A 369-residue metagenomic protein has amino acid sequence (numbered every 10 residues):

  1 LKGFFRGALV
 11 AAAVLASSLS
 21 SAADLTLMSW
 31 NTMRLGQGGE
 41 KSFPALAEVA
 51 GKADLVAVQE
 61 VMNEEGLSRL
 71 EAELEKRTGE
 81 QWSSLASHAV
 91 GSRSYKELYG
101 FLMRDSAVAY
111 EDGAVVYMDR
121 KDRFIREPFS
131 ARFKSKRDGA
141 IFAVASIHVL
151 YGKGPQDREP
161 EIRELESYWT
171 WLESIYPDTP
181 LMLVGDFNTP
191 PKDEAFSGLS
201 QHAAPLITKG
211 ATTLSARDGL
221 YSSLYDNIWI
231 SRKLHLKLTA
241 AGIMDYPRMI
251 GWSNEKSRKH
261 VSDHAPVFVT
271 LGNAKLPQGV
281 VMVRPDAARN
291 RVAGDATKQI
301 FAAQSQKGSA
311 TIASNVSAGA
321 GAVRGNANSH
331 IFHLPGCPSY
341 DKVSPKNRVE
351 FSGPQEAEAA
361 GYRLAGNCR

Functional and structural regions predicted by a protein language model:
L1-L9: Bacterial N-terminal signal peptides that target proteins for export
S17-L19: N-terminal signal peptide c-region/cleavage motif recognized by signal peptidases
D24-R34, E111-A114, A140-Y151: Active-site-proximal beta-strand elements of phosphoester/diester hydrolases
L25-T32, L46-L70, L102, V144 (+3 more regions): Active-site beta-strand/loop signature of hydrolases that rely on acidic residues for catalysis
T32-Q37, A53-V61, A86-V90, Y117-R120 (+5 more regions): Second-shell loop/turn segments in exported
M62-D138: Structured beta-strand-rich core segments of catalytic domains in phosphoester-bond hydrolases
E64, T170-T179, T189-F301: Metal-dependent phosphoester-hydrolase catalytic domains
A287-R369: Mature, structured domains enriched in cysteine- and short glycine motifs
